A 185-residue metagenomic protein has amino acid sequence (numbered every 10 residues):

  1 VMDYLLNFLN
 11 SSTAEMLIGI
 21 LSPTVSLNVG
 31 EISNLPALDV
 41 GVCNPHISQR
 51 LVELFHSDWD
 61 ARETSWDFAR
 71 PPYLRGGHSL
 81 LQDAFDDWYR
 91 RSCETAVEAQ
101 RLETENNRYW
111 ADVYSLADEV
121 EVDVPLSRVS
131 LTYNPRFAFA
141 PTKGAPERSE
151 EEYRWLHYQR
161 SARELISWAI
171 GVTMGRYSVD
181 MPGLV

Functional and structural regions predicted by a protein language model:
V1-V185: S-adenosyl-L-methionine
